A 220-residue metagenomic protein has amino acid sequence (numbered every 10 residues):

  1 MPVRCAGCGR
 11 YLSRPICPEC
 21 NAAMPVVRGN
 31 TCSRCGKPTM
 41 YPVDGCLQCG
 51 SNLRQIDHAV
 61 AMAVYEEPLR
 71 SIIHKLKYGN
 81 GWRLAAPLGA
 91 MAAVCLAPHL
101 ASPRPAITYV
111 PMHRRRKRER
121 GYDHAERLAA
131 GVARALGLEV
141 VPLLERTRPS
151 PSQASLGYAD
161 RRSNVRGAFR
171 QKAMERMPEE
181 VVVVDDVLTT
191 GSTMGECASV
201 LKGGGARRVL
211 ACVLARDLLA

Functional and structural regions predicted by a protein language model:
M1-A220: Glycine-rich phosphate/pyrophosphate-handling loop used in enzymes and phosphotransfer proteins
